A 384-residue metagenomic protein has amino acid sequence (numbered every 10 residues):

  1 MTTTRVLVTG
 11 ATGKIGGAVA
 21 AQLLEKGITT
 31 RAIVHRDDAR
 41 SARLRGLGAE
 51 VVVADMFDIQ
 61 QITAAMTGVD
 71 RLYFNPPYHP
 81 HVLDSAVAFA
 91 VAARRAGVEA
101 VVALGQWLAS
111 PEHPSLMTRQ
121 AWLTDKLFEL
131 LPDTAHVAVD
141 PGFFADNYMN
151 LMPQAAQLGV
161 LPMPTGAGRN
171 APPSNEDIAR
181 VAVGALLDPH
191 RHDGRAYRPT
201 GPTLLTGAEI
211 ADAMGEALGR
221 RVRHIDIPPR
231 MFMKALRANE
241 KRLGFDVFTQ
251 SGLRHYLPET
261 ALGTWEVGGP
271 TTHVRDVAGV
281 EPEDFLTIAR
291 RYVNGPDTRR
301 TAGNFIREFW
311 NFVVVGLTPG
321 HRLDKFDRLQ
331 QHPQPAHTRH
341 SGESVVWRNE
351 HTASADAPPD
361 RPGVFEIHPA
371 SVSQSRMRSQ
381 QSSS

Functional and structural regions predicted by a protein language model:
M1-T3, Q381-S382: Short, low-complexity, intrinsically disordered N-terminal peptides in bacterial proteins
T2-R43, F57-Q60, T67-V69, Y78-H81 (+5 more regions): Oxidoreductase cofactor-interface core, primarily capturing Rossmann-like NAD(P)-dependent enzymes
G16, D212-G215, I225-D226, T272-R275 (+1 more regions): A generic structured-segment signal
G46-V53, L161: Active-site regions of enzymes building and remodeling cell-envelope glycoconjugates
A54, I227: Cofactor-binding loops of NAD(P)H-dependent oxidoreductases, dominated by short-chain dehydrogenase/reductases
M233-S384: A hydrophobic C-terminal alpha-helical subdomain
